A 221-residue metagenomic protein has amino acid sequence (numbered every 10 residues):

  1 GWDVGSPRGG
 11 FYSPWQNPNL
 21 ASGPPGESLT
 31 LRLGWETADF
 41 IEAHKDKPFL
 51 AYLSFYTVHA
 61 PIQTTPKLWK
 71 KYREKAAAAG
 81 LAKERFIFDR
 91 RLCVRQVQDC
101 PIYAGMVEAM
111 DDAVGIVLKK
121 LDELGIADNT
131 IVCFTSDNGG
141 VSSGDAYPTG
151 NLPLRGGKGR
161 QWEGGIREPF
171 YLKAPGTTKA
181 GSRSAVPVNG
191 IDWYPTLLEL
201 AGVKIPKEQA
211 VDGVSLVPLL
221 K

Functional and structural regions predicted by a protein language model:
G1-S215: Active-site-proximal cap/lid insertion segments
P218-K221: Acidic, glycine-rich loop-and-strand cores that form catalytic or ligand-binding grooves in diverse globular domains
